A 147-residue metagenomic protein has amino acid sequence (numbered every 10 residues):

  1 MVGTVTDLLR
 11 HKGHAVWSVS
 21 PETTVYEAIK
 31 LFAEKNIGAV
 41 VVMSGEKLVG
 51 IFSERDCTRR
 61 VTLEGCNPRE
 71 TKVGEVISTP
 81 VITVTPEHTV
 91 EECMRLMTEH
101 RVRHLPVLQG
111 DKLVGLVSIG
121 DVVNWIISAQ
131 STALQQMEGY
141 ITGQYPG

Functional and structural regions predicted by a protein language model:
M1-G147: Tandem CBS (Cystathionine beta-synthase) repeat/Bateman regulatory domains
